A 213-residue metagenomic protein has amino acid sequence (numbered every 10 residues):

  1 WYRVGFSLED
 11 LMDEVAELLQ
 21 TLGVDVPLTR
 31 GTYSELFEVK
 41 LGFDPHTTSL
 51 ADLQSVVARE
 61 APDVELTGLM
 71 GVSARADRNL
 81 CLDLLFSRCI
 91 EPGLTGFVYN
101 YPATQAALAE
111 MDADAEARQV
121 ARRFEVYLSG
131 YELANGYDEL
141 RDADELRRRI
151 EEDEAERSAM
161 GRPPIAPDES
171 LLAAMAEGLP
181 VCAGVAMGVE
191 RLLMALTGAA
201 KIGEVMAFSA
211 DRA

Functional and structural regions predicted by a protein language model:
R3-L18, G42-A213: A translation/RNA-centric and nucleic-acid-associated enzymatic feature enriched in Class II aminoacyl-tRNA synthetases
L19-V24: A common structural junction motif
R30-E35: Short, conserved phosphate-binding/catalytic loop or strand-edge motifs used in phosphoryl-/nucleotidyl-transfer
